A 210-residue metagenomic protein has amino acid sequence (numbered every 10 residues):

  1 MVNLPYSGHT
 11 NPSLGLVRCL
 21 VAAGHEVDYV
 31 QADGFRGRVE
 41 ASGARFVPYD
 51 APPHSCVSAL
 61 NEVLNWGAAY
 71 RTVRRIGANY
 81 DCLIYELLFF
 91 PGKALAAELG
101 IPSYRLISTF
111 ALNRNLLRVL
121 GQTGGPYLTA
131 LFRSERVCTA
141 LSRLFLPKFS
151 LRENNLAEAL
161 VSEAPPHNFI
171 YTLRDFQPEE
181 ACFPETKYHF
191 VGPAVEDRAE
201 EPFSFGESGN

Functional and structural regions predicted by a protein language model:
M1-S7, L16: Nucleotide-activated donor-dependent transferases that construct or modify glycoconjugates
S7-N11, L87-F90: Residue-level detector of alpha-helix initiation sites
T10-A23, F35: Short amphipathic alpha-helix
A22-H25, V30-E40, A44-N210: Nucleotide-sugar-dependent glycosyltransferase catalytic domains
